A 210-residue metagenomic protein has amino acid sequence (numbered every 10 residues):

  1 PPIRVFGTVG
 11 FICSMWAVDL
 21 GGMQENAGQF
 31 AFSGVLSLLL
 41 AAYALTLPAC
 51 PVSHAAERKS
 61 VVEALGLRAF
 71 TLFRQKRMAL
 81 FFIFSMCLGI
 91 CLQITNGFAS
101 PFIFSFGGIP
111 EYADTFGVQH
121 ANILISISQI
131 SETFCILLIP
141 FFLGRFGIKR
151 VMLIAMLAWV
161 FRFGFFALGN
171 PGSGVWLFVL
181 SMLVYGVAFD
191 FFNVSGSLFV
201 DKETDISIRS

Functional and structural regions predicted by a protein language model:
P1, F191-D205: Intracellular juxtamembrane helix-capping segments at the cytosolic ends of symmetry-related transmembrane helices
P1, M86-C87, R162, W176-F191: Hydrophobic core of transmembrane alpha-helices in multi-pass small-molecule transporters, especially MFS/SLC-type
G21-M23, F134-I148: Helix-to-loop junctions at the C-terminal end of transmembrane segments in multipass secondary transporters
Q29-T46: Symmetry-related core transmembrane helices of the 12-TM Major Facilitator Superfamily/SLC fold
P48-I83, G108-P110: Juxtamembrane intracellular "pre-TM" segments in multi-pass secondary transporters
R74-T95, L183: Pair of pore-lining "gating" transmembrane helices in MFS-fold secondary transporters
G97-H120: Short amphipathic helix-loop junctions that connect adjacent transmembrane helices in Major Facilitator Superfamily/SLC
L157-G172: C-terminal ends and interior cores of transmembrane alpha-helices in multi-pass membrane transporters/permeases
